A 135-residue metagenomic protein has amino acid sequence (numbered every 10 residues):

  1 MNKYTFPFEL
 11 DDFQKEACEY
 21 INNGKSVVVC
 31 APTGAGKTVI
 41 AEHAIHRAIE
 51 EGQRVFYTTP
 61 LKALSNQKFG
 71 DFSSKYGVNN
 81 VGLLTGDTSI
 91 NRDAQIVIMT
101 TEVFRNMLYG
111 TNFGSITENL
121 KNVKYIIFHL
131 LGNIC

Functional and structural regions predicted by a protein language model:
M1-F6: Conserved adenine-nucleotide phosphate-binding loops and their immediately adjacent elements
P7-C135: Conserved P-loop/Walker A NTP-binding site and adjacent catalytic elements of P-loop NTPases
